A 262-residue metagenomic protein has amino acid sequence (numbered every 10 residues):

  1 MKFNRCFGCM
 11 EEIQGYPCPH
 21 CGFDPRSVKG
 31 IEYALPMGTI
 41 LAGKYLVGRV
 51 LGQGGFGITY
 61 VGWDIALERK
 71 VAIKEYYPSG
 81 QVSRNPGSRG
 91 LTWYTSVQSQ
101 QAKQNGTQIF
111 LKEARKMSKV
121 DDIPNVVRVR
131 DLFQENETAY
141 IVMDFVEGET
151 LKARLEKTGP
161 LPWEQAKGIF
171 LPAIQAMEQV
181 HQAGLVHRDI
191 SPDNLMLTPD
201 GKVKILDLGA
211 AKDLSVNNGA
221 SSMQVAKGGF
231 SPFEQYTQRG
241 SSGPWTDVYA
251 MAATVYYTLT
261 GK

Functional and structural regions predicted by a protein language model:
N85-K119: AlphaC helix of the eukaryotic protein kinase fold
D131-L132: Activation-segment/catalytic-loop signature of the eukaryotic protein kinase fold
N136-T150, R154: Conserved short submotifs of the Hanks-type protein kinase catalytic core that shape the nucleotide-binding pocket
I169-F170: Activation segment signature within eukaryotic-like protein kinase domains
A173-L185: Protein kinase catalytic-loop region centered on the HRD/HxD motif
A220-E234: Conserved activation segment of eukaryotic-like protein kinases, specifically the C-terminal portion of the activation
E234-P244: Conserved end of the kinase activation segment
